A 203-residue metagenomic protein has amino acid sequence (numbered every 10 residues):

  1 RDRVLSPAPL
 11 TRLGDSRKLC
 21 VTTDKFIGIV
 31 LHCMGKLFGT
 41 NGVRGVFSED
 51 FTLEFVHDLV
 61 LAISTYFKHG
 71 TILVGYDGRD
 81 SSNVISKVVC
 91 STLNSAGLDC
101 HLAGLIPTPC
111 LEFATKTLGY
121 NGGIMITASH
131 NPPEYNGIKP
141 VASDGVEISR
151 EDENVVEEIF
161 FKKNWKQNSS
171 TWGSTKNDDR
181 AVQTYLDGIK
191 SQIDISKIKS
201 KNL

Functional and structural regions predicted by a protein language model:
D2-S6, L10-T11: Short, positively charged low-complexity motifs
I29-G97, T175-L203: An N-terminal, well-structured beta->alpha segment
C33, F38, G42, P133-N136 (+2 more regions): Residue-level signal for pocket-adjacent positions within structured domains
S64-S143: Ferredoxin-reductase
I138-L203: Gly/Ser/Thr-enriched, mixed-charge loops and adjacent short helices that form phosphate/oxyanion-binding elements
